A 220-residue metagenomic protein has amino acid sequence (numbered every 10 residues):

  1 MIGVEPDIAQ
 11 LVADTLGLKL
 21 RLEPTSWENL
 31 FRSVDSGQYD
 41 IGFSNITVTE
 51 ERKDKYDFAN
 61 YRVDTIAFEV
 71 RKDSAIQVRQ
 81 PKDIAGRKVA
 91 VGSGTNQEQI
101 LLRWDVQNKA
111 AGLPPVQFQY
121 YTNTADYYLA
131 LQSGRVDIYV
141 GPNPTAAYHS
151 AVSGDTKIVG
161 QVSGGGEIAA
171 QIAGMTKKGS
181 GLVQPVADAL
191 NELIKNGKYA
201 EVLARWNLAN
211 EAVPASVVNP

Functional and structural regions predicted by a protein language model:
M1-N45, R205: Extracytoplasmic small-molecule ligand-binding "clamshell" domains of the periplasmic binding protein/Venus flytrap
I2-D14, I46, A67-N123, N143-T145: Bilobed "Venus flytrap"/periplasmic-binding protein-like clamshell domains and structurally analogous long
P6-T15, S74, K82-D83, R87-K88 (+2 more regions): Extended ligand-binding regions for polar small-molecule ligands
G17-K19, S36-S44, R87-K88, V116 (+3 more regions): Alpha-to-beta junction loops
R21-R32, I76, V116-L129: Short helix-initiation/N-cap motifs at beta->coil->alpha
I46-K53, I100-Q107, Q132-I168: A ligand-binding cleft/hinge motif common to bilobed small-molecule-binding domains
V63-V70, A151-N191, L208-P220: Periplasmic-binding protein-like
N96-P115, V159, L190-P220: Ligand-binding clefts/hinges and TM-proximal coupling segments of bilobed small-molecule sensing domains
